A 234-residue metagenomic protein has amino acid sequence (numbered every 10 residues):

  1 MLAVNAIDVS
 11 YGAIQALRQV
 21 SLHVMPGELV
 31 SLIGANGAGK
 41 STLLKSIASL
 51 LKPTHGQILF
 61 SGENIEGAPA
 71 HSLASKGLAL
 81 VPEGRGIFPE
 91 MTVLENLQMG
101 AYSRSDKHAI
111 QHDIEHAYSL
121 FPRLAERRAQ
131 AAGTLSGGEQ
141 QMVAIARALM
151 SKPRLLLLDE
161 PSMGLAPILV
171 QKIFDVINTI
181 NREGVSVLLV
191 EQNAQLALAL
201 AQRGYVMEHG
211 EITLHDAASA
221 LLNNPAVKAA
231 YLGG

Functional and structural regions predicted by a protein language model:
L2-V4, L17: Conserved structural motif at the start of ABC-family nucleotide-binding domains
G12, V30, A68, V93-H112 (+3 more regions): ABC-type ATPase nucleotide-binding domains, specifically the catalytic core motifs of the NBD
I33-A35: The feature captures the beta-strand-to-loop junction immediately N-terminal to the Walker
A48: Helix-to-loop junction immediately C-terminal to a conserved catalytic motif
G56-I65, K76, I110-I114, D216: Conserved ABC transporter NBD signature motif
A131-L135, E139: Conserved ABC ATPase signature
A148-L149: ABC ATPase C-loop
K152: Conserved catalytic motifs of ABC-family nucleotide-binding domains
